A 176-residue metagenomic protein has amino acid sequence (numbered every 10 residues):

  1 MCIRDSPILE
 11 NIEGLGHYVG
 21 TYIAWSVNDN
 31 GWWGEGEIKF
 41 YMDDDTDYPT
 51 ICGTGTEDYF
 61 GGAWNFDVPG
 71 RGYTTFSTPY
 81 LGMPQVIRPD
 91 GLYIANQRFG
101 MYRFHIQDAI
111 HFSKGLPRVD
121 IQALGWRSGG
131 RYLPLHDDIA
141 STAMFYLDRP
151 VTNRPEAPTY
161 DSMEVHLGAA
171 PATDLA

Functional and structural regions predicted by a protein language model:
R4-L175: Beta-strand-centric surfaces of beta-sandwich/beta-rich domains
